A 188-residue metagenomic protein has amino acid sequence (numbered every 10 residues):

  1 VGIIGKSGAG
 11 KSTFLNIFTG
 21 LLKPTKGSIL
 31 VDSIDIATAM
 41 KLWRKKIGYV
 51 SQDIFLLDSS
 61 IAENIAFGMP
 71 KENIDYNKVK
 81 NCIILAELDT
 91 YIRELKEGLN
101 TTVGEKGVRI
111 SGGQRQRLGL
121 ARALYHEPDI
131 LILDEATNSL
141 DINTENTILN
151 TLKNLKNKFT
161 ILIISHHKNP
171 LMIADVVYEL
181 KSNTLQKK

Functional and structural regions predicted by a protein language model:
I4-K6: The feature captures the beta-strand-to-loop junction immediately N-terminal to the Walker
T19: Helix-to-loop junction immediately C-terminal to a conserved catalytic motif
L22, L118-Y125: Hydrophobic/aromatic position at a conserved helix-loop-beta junction within ABC-family ATPase nucleotide-binding
G27-D35, W43: Conserved ABC transporter NBD signature motif
L30, A62-G104, L149-N150, K158: ABC ATPase nucleotide-binding domain helical subdomain, centered on the C-loop/LSGGQ "ABC signature"
Y125-D129, K158: A short, proline-enriched helix->beta-strand linker immediately N-terminal to the Walker B motif in ABC-type P-loop
L131-E135: Catalytic Walker B motif of ABC-type/P-loop ATPase nucleotide-binding domains
